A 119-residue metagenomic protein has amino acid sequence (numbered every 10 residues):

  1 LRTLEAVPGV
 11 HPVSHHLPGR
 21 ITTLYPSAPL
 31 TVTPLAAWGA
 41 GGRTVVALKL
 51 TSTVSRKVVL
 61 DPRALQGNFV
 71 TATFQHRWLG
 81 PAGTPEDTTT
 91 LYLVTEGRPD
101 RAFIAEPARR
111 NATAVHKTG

Functional and structural regions predicted by a protein language model:
L1-G19: Surface-exposed beta-loop interaction hotspot
R20-Y25: Long, low-hydrophobicity ectodomains and other hydrophilic envelope-associated domains
L35-A40: Short, solvent-exposed beta-strand/turn "edge" segments of beta-rich domains on protein surfaces
G42-V46: Short, solvent-exposed loop/turn segments enriched in Ser/Thr/Gly
L48-S55: Asparagine-centered strand-capping/turn motif at beta-strand->loop junctions
S55-V58, P99-R101: Short beta-strands and strand-coil junctions in structured, solvent-facing domains, enriched
L65-A105: Intrinsically disordered, low-complexity Pro/Gly/Ser/Thr-rich segments with frequent PxxP/GP/PP motifs and embedded
A102, E106-G119: Extended, charge-rich intrinsically disordered regulatory tails
